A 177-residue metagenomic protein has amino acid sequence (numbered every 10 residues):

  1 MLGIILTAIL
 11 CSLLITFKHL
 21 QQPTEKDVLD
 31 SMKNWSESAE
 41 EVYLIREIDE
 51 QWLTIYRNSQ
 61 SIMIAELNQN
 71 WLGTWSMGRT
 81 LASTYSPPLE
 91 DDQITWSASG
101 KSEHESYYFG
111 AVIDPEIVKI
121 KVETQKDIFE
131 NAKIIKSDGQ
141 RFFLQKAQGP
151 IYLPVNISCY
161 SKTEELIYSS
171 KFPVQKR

Functional and structural regions predicted by a protein language model:
M1-F17: Hydrophobic membrane-insertion alpha-helices, especially the h-region of bacterial N-terminal signal peptides
S12-L81, Y85: N-terminal export/targeting and maturation segments
E40, K119-R177: Ser/Thr-rich low-complexity repeats and stalk/linker segments
E40-E47, T95-G100, K133-I134: Short amphipathic beta-strand and strand-loop transition segments with alternating hydrophobic
I48-Q51, E103-H104, G139: Short acidic/glycine-enriched loop/turn segments that link adjacent beta-strands
S59-M63, H104-Y107, L153-P154: Short, surface-exposed coil-to-beta transition loops
S83-F109, R177: Extracellular ectodomain segments of secreted/surface proteins
F109-I117: Structural motif
